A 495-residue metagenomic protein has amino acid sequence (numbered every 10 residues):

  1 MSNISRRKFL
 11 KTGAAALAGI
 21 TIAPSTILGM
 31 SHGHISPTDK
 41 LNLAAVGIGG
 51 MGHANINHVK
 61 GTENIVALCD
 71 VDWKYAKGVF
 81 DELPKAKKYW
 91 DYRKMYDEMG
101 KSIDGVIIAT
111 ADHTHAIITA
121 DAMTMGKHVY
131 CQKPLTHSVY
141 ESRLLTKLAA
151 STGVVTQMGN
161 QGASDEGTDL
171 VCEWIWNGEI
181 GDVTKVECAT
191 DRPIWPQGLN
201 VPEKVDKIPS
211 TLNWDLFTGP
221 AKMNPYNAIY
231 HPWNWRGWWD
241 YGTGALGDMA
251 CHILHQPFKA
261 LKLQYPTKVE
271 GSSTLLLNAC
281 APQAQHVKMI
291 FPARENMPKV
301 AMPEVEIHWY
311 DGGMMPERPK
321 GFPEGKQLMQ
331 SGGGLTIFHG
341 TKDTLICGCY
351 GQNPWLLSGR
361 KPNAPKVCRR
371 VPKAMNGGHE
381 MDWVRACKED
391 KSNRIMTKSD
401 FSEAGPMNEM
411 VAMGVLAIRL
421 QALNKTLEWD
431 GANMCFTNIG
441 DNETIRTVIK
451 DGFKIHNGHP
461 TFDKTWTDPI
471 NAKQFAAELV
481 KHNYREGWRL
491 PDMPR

Functional and structural regions predicted by a protein language model:
M1-L17: N-terminal secretory signal peptides and thylakoid transit peptides that target proteins across membranes
G13-L83, G162-D165, P257: N-terminal Rossmann-like dinucleotide-binding module
G33, G61-T62, C69, W73-A76 (+2 more regions): Glycine-enriched catalytic-core subsegment of oxygenase/oxidase enzymes
G47, M51, N55, T152-M158 (+10 more regions): Predominantly a Rossmann-like dinucleotide-binding segment in NAD(P)-dependent oxidoreductases
K87-D91: Short acidic-hydrophobic, aromatic-tinged amphipathic segments that line or gate anion-handling sites
K94-K101: Short amphipathic alpha-helix with an adjacent loop that forms part of the alpha/beta core around
V106-I107: N-terminal Rossmann-like NAD(P) cofactor-binding module of classical short-chain dehydrogenase/reductase
D112, A116-S164, G178: Beta-strand-loop-alpha-helix segment that lines the small-molecule cofactor/substrate pocket of alpha/beta enzymes
